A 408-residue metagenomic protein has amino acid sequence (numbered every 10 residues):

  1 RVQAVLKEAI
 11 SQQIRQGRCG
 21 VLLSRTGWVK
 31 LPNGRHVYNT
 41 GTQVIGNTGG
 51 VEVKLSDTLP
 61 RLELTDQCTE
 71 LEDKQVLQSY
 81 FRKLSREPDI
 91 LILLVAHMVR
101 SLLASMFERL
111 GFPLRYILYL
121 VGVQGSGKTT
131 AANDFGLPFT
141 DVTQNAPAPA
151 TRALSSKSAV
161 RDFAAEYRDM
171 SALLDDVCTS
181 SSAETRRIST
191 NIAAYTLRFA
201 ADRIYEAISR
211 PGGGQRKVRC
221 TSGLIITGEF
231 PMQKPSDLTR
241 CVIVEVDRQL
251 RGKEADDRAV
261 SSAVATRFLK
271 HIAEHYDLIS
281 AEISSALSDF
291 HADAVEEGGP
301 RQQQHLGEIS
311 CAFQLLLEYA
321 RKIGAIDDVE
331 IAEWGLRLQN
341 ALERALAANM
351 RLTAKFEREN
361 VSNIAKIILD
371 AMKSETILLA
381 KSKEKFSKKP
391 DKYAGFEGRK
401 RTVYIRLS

Functional and structural regions predicted by a protein language model:
R1-D89, F135, D162-F163, Y167-R168 (+1 more regions): Conserved glycine-centered beta->alpha loop in an early N-terminal alpha/beta scaffold
L31-Q75, R82-K83, S180, E282-S408: DNA transaction DNA-binding modules
V51-P147, L306: P-loop NTPase catalytic core of nucleic-acid-dependent motor ATPases
V121, A131-R186: AAA+/P-loop NTPase substrate/partner-engagement loops
A165-Y167, I208-I226: AAA+/SF3 P-loop NTPase mechanochemical coupling elements
L173-D175, V218-E229, I243-E245: Structural recognition of the conserved hydrophobic beta-strand(s) that form the central parallel beta-sheet of P-loop
S189-S209: Conserved catalytic/switch belt of AAA+ P-loop NTPases
V218-C220, P235-V329: Phosphate-sensing "switch" segment of ASCE/P-loop ATPases
